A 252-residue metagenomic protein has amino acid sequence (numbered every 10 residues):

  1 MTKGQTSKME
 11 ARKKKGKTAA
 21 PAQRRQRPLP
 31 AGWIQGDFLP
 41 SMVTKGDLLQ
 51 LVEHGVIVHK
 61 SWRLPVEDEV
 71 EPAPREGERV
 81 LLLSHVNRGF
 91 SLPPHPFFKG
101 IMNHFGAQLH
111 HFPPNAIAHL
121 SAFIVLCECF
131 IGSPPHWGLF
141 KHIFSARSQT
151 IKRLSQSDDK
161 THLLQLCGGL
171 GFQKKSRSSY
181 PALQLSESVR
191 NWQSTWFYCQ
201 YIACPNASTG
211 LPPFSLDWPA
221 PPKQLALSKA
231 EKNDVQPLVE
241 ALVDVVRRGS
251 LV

Functional and structural regions predicted by a protein language model:
M1-V252: Residue-register detector that marks a fixed positional context within folded domains
